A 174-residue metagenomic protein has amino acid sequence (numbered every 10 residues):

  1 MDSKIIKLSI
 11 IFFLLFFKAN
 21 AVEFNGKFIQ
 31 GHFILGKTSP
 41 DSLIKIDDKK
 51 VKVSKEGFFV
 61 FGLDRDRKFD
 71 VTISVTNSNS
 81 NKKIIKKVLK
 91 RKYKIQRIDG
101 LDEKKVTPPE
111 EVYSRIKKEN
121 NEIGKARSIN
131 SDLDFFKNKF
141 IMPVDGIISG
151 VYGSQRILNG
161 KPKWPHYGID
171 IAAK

Functional and structural regions predicted by a protein language model:
D2-I11: Sec-dependent signal peptide recognition, specifically the positively charged N-region followed immediately by
I11-N20: Hydrophobic h-region of N-terminal signal peptides that target proteins for export in Gram-negative bacteria
A19-L35: Extracellular ectodomain segments of secreted/surface proteins
G36-L43: Short proline/glycine-enriched turn/loop motifs at strand-loop junctions of beta-rich domains
P40, F69-V71, K82, V144 (+1 more regions): Envelope-exposed proteins and targeting segments
I46-D48, N77: Structural motif
S54-K94: Periplasmic N-terminal soluble interaction domains immediately after the signal peptide in Gram-negative
I85-K174: Surface-exposed, glycine-biased beta-strand/turn segments
